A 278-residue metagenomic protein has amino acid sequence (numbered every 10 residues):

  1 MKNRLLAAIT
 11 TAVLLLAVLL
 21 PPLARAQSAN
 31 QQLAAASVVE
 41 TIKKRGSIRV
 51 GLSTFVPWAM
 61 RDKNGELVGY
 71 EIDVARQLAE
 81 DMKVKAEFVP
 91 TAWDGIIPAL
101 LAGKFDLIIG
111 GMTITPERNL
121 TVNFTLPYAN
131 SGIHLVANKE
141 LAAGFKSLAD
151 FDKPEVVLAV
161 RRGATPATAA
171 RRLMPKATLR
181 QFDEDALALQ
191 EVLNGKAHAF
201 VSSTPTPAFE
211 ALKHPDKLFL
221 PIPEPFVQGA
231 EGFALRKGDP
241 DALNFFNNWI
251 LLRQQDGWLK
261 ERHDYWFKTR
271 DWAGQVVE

Functional and structural regions predicted by a protein language model:
Q27-A36, D73-D81, K139-A142, A149 (+3 more regions): Extended ligand-binding regions for polar small-molecule ligands
A35, I72, E87-P98, A143 (+2 more regions): Short helix-initiation/N-cap motifs at beta->coil->alpha
R45-G69: Short glycine-rich His-centered loop
I48-R49, K83-K85, A102-G110, E155-V157 (+2 more regions): Alpha-to-beta junction loops
M60-N64, A75-V84, S147-D152, P166-D183 (+3 more regions): Ligand-binding cleft/hinge of the Venus flytrap
R76, E80, K85-D150, L218-F219 (+1 more regions): Acidic, polar ligand-binding/catalytic clefts
G95, M112-L120, A169-R172, L193-N194 (+1 more regions): A ligand-binding cleft/hinge motif common to bilobed small-molecule-binding domains
N130-A137, T204, A208-L251, T269-E278: Periplasmic-binding protein-like
